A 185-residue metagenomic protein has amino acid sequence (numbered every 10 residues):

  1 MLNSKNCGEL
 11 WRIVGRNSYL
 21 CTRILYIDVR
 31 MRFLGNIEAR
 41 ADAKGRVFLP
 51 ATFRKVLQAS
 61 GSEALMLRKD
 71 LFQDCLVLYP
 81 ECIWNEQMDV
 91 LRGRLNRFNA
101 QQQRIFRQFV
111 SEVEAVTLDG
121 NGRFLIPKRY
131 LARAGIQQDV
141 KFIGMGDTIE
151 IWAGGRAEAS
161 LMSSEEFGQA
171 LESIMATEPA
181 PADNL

Functional and structural regions predicted by a protein language model:
M1-N36, A43-K44, F53-N121, R129-L185: Flexible "stalk/tail and boundary" regions
